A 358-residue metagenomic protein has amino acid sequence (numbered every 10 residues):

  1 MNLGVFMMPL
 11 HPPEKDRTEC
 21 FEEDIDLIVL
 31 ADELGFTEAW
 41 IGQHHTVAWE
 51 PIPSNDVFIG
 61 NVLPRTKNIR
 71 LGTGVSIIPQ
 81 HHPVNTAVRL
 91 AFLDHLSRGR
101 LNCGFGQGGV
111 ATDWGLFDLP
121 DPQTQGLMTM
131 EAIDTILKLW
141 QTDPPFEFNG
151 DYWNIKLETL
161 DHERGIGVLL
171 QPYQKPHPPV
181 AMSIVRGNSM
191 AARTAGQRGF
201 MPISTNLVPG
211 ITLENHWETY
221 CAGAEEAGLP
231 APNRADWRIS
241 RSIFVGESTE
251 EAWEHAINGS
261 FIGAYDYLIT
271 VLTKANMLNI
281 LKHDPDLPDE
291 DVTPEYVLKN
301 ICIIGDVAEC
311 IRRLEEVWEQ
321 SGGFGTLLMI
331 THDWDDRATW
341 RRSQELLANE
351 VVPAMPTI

Functional and structural regions predicted by a protein language model:
M1-L71, H177-P178: N-terminal beta1-alpha1-beta2 module of alpha/beta enzyme domains
L3, A31, G35, Q43 (+10 more regions): Conserved, mostly hydrophobic/aromatic
L3-V5, A39-I41, L71-T73, L101-F105 (+4 more regions): Hydrophobic faces of well-ordered beta-strands that scaffold small-molecule active sites in alpha/beta enzyme cores
M7-E22, S76-V84, P176-G187, F244 (+1 more regions): Active-site mouth loops of central-metabolism enzymes
D32-E33, I59-K67, L90, D94-L101 (+3 more regions): Acidic (Asp/Glu)-rich catalytic clusters
I52-T73, M128, A132, L347-P356: Alpha-helix-loop-beta-strand connector modules within alpha/beta enzyme cores
H82-R198, E214-E218, E225-G228: Internal, glycine-rich beta/alpha segment that forms the wall or movable "lid" of small-molecule/cofactor binding
Q123-L169, I211-G323, P356-I358: An alpha-helical appendage that flanks or caps ligand/catalytic pockets
